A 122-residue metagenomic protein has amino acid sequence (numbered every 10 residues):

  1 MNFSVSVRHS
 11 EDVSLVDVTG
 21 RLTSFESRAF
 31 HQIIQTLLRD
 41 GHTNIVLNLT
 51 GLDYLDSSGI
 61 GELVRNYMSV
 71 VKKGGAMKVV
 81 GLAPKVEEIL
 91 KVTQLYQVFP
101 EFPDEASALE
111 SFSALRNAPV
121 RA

Functional and structural regions predicted by a protein language model:
M1-D17: Short beta-strand/loop segment at the start of cytosolic alpha/beta domains
F3, S14, I45, G75-K78 (+1 more regions): Conserved beta-strand core positions
S4-V5, N44, S113-A114: Short leucine-rich amphipathic alpha-helices used at interfaces
S6, V80, F102: General small-molecule cofactor/ligand-binding pocket signal
S10-E11, T50, A106: Conserved catalytic submotifs in the C-terminal HATPase_c
V18-G20, D104: Active-site donor-binding loop signature of nucleotide-sugar glycosyltransferases
R21-F99: Amphipathic alpha-helical interaction surfaces in cytosolic regulatory modules
P103-A122: A charged, well-structured terminal subsegment
